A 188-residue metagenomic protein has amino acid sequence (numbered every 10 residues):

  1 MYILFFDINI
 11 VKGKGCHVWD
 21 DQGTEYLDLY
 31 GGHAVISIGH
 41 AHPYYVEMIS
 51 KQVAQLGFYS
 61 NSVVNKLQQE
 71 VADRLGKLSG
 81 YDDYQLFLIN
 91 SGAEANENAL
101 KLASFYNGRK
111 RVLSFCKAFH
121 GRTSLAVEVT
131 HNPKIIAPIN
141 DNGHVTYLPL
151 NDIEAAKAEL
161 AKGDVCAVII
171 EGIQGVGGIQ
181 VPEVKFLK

Functional and structural regions predicted by a protein language model:
M1-K14, R74: Active-site-adjacent loop/helix segments that line or gate small-molecule/cofactor pockets in enzymes
I8-L29: Active-site and channel-lining beta-strand-loop segments that bind or position nucleotide-derived/phosphorylated
E25-R109, L113: Glycine-rich loop-to-alpha-helix module at the N-terminal edge of alpha/beta enzyme cores
L27-Y30, A167-Q174: Short beta-strands and strand-loop turn motifs
G57, T123, V176-G178: A short acidic, helix-capping loop that chelates divalent metal ions and anchors anionic groups
D73-A167: PLP-dependent aspartate aminotransferase-fold enzymes
A158, I173-K188: Active-site core of PLP-dependent enzymes with the aminotransferase class I/II
